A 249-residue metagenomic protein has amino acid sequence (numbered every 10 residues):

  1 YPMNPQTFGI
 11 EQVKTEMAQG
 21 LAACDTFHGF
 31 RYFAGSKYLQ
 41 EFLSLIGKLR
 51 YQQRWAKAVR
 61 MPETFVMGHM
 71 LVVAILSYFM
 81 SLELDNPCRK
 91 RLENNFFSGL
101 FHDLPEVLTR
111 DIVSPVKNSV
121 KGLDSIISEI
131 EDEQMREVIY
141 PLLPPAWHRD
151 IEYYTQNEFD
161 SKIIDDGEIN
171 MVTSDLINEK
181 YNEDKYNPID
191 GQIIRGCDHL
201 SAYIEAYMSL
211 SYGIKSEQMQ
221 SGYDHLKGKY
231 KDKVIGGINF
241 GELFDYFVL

Functional and structural regions predicted by a protein language model:
Y1-F42, R60, C88, N95-F96 (+2 more regions): Histidine/acidic-rich helix-loop-helix segments that form or flank divalent-metal centers in metalloenzyme catalytic
L39-A56: Short alpha-helical hairpin
L45, V72, L76-F79, L100-D103 (+1 more regions): Alpha-helical scaffold segments in carbohydrate-active enzymes
Q53-W55, L108-P115, S174-N182: Short acidic (Asp/Glu) and glycine-rich catalytic loops that position anionic groups and cofactors
V59-N94, N178: Alpha-helical phosphate/pyrophosphate-handling elements in metalloenzyme active cores
T64-F65, P115-P141, Q192, I214-G236: Divalent-cation-assisted or electrostatically stabilized phosphate/pyrophosphate-binding catalytic cores
N94-D111, D198: His-Asp-centered metal-binding catalytic motifs of divalent-metal-dependent phosphohydrolases/nucleases
G237-L249: Non-catalytic terminal regions of proteins
